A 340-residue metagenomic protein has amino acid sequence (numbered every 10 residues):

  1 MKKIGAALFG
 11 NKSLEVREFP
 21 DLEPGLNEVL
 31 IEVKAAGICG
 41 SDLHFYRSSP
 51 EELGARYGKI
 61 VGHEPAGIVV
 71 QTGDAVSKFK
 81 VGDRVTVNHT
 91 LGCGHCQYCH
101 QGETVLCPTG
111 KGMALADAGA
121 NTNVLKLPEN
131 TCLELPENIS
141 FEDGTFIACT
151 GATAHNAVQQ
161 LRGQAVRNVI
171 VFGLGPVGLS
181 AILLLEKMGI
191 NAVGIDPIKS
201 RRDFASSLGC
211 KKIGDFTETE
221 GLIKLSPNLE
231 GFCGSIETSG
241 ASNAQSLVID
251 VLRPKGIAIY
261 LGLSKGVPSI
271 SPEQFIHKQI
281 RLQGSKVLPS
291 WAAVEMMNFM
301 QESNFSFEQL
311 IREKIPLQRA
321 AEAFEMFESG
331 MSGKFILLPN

Functional and structural regions predicted by a protein language model:
M1-G5, E32, S246-L247, S290-N340: C-terminal hydrophobic helical "lid"/dimerization subdomain of Rossmann-like NAD(P)H-dependent oxidoreductases
P20-A36, P50-Q97, P136-N138: Glycine-rich beta-strand-centered segment in the early N-terminal region that forms part of a ligand/cofactor-binding
T86, C233-I236, I259: N-terminal Rossmann-like NAD(P) cofactor-binding module of classical short-chain dehydrogenase/reductase
C93-F172: NAD(P)H dinucleotide-binding glycine-rich loop of Rossmann-like/cofactor-binding domains, especially the beta1-alpha1
I139-E218: Mid-domain Rossmann-like dinucleotide-binding core that forms the NAD(H)/NADP(H) cofactor-binding site
E218-E230: Short amphipathic alpha-helix with an adjacent loop that forms part of the alpha/beta core around
S242-E302, P339-N340: Glycine-rich phosphate-binding loop and adjacent beta-alpha segment of Rossmann(oid) nucleotide-cofactor-binding
